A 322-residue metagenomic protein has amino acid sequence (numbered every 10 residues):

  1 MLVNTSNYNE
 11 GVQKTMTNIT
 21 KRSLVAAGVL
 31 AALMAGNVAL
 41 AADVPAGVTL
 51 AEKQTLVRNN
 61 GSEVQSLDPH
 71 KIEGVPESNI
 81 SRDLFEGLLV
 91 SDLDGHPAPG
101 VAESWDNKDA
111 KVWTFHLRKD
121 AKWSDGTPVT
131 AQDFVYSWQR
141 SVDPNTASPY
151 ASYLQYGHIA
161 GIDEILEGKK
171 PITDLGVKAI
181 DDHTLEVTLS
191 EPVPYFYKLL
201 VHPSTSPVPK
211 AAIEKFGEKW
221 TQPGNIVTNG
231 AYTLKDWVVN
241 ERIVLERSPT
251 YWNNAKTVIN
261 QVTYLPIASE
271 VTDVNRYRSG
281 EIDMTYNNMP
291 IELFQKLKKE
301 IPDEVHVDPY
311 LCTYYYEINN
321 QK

Functional and structural regions predicted by a protein language model:
D43-V44, F294-V307: Ligand-binding "clamshell"
E52-E63, E103, V112-F115, F134-S137 (+4 more regions): Short, well-ordered beta-strand elements
N59-D109, Q139, N225-T228: N-terminal lobe/hinge region of extracytoplasmic solute-binding protein
S62-S78, V101, P149, F196-S206 (+1 more regions): A structural "hinge/loop" feature
D92, E246-T250, Y310-K322: A bilobed periplasmic-binding-protein/Venus flytrap-type ligand-binding module shared by bacterial periplasmic
H96, D163, G168, I172-D174 (+3 more regions): Gly/Pro-rich hinge or "lid" segments in bacterial periplasmic/extracellular proteins
E103-Y150, E186, R276: Aromatic- and charge-enriched surface segment that lines or borders ligand/interaction sites
G217-P223, P249-K296, L311: Ligand-site clamp/hinge motif
